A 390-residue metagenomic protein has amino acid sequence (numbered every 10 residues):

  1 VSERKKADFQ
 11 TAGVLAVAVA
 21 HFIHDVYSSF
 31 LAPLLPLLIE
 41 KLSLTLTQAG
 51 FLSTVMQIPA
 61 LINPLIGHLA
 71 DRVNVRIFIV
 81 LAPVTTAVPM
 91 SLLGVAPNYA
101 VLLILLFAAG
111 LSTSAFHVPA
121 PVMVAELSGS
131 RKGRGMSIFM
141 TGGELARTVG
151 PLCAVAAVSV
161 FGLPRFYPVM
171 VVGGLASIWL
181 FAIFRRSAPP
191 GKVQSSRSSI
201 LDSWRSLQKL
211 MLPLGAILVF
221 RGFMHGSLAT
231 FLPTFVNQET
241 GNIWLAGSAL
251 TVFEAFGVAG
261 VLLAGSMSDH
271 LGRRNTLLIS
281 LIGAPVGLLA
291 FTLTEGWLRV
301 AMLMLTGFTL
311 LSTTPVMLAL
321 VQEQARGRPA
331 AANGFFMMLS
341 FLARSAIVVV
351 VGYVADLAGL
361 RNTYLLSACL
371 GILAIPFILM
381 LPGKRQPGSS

Functional and structural regions predicted by a protein language model:
L31-A32, K209-V261: Extracytoplasmic gate region of multi-pass secondary transporters
T54-G67, T251-L263: Central cavity-lining transmembrane alpha-helices of secondary-active solute carriers, predominantly the Major
L61-Y99: Conserved MFS/SLC helix-loop-helix module at the cytosolic interface between two early adjacent transmembrane helices
I77-L92, N275-A290, A368: Structural signature of the two symmetry-related core transmembrane helices
L105-G142: Cytoplasmic helix-loop-helix junction between adjacent transmembrane helices in 12-TM secondary transporters
S130, F139-R185: Helix-loop-helix hairpin linking two adjacent transmembrane segments in secondary transporters
S268-M317: C-terminal transmembrane helical hairpin of 12-TM major facilitator-type secondary transporters
R326-L357: A late C-terminal transmembrane helix in Major Facilitator Superfamily
